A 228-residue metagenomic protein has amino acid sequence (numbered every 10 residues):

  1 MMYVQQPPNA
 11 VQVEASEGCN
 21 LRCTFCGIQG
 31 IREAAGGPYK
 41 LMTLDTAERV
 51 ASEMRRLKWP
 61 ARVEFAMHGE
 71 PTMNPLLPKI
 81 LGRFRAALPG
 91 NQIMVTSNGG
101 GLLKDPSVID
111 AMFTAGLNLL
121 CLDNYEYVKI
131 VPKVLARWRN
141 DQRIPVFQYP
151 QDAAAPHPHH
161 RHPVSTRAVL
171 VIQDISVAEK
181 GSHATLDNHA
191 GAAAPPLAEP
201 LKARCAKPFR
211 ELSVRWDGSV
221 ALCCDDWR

Functional and structural regions predicted by a protein language model:
Y3-P7, V11-Q12, K180-R228: Accessory C-terminal segments flanking Radical SAM cores
Q5-G191, A203: Conserved glycine-rich "GG(E/T)P / GGGxP" loop and the immediately following alpha-helix in the radical SAM core
